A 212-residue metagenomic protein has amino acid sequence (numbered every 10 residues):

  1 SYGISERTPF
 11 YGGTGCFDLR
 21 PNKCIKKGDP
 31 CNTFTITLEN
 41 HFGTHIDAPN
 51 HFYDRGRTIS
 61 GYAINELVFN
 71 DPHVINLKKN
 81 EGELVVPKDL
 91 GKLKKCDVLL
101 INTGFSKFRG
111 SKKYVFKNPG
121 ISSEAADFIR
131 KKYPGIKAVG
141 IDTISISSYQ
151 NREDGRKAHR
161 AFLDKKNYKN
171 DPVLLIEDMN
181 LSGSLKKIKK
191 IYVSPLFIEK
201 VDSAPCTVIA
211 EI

Functional and structural regions predicted by a protein language model:
S1-I212: Active-/binding-site microenvironments in catalytic and ligand-binding cores
